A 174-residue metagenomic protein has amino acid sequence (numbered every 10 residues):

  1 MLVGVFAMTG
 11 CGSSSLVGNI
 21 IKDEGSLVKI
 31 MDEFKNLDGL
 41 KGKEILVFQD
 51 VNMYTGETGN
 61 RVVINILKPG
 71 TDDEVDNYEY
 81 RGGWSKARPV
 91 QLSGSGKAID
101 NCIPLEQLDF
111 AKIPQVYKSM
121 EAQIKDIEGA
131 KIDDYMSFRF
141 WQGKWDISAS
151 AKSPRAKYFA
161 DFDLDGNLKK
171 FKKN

Functional and structural regions predicted by a protein language model:
M1-V3: Sec-dependent N-terminal signal peptides
A7-G10: C-terminal motif of bacterial Sec signal peptides marking the signal peptidase cleavage site
G12-S14: Bacterial signal peptide processing site
L16-T58: Extracytoplasmic low-complexity, Pro/Thr/Ser/Ala/Gly-rich segments that lie immediately after a secretion/anchoring
F34-K41, I66, E121-E128: Sec/Tat-exported extracytoplasmic proteins
L40-V75, M136-D161: Exposed beta-strand-loop-beta-strand "reactive/processing" segments of non-cytosolic proteins
D72-S93, A156-N174: A short, surface-exposed beta-strand/turn
R81-K131: Long, charged/polar, surface-exposed segments that mediate recognition or autoinhibition
